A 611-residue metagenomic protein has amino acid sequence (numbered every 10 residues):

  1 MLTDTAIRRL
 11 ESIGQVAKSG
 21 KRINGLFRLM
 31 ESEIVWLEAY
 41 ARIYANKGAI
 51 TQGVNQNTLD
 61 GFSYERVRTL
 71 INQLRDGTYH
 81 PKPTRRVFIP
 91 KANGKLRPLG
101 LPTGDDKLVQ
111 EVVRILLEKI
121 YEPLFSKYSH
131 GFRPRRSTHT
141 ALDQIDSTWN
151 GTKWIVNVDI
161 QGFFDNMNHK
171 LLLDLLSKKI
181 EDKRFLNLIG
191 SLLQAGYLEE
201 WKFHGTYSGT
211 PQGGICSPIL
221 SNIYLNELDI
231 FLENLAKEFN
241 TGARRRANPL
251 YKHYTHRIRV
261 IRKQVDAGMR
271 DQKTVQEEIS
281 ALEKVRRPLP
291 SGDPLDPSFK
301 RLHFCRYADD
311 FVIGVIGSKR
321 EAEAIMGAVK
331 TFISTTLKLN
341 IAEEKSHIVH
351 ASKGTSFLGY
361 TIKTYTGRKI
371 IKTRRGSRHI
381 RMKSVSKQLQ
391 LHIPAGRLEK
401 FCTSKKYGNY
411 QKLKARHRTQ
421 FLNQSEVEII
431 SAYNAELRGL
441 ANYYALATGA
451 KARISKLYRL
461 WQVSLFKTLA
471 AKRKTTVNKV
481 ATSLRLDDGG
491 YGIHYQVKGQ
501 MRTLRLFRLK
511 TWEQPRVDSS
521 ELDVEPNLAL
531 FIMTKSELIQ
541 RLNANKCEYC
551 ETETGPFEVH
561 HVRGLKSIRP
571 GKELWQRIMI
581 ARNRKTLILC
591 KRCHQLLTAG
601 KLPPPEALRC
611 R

Functional and structural regions predicted by a protein language model:
M1-R611: Non-catalytic terminal/accessory segments
